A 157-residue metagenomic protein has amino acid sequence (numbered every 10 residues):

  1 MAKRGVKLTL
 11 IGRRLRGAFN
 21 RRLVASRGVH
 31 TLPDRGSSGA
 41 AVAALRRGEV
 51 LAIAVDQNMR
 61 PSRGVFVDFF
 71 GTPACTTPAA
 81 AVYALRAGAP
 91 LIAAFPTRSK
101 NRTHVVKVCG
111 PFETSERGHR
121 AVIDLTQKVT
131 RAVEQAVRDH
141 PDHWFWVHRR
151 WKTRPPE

Functional and structural regions predicted by a protein language model:
A2-R4, R35-E157: Non-catalytic C-terminal accessory region of glycerolipid acyltransferases and related lyso-lipid remodeling enzymes
K7-R35: Membrane-interfacial amphipathic helices and adjacent loop/beta segments that form the lipid-substrate binding surface
